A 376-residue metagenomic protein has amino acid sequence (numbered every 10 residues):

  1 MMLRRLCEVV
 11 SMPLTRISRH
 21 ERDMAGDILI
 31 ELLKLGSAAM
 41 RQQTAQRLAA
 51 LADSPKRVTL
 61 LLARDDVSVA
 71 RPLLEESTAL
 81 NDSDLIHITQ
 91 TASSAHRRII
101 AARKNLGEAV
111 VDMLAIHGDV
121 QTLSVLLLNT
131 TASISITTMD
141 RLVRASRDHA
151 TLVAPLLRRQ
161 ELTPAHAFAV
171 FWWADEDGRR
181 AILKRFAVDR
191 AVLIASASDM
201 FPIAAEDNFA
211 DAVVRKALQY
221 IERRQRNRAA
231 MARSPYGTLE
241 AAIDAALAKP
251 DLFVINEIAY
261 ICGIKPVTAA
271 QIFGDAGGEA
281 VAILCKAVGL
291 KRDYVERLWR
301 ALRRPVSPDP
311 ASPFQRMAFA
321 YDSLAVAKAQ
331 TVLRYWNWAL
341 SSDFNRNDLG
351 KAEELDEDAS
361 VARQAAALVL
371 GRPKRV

Functional and structural regions predicted by a protein language model:
M1-V376: Alpha-helical scaffold segments
